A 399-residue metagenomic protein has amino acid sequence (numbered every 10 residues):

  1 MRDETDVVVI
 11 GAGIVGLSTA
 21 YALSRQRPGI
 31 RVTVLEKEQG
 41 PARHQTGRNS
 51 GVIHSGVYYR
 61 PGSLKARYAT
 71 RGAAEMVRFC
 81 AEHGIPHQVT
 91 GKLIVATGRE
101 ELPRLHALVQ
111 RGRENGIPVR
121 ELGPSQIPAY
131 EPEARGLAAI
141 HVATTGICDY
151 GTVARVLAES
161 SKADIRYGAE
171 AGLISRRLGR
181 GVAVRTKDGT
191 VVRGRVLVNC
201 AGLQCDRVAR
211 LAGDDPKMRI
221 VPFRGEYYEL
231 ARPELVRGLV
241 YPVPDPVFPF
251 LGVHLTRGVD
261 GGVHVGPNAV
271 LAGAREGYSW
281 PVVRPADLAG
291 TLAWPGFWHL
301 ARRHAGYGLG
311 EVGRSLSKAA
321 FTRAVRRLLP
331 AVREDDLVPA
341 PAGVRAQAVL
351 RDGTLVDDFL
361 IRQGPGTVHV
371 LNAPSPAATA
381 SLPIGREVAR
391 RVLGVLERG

Functional and structural regions predicted by a protein language model:
R2-V15, T33: Beta1/beta-strand and adjacent pyrophosphate-binding region of the FAD-binding site in flavoprotein oxidoreductases
S18, I174-V283: Flavin-dependent oxidoreductases
S24-G47: Glycine-rich FAD pyrophosphate-binding loop
G51-Q126, G136, G252-H254, G262 (+2 more regions): Dinucleotide-binding Rossmann-like beta1-alpha1 core, especially the glycine-rich loop that anchors the ADP
R60-R71, V95-R104, I140-E159, R166 (+2 more regions): Short beta-strand to alpha-helix junction loop
P86-A96, L108, E121, Q126-S161 (+3 more regions): Helix-loop-beta segment of a Rossmann-like dinucleotide-binding subdomain
I140-V196, Q204, L382-L393: Helical element adjacent to the flavin cofactor pocket in flavoenzyme catalytic cores
F250, L300-G399: C-terminal catalytic lobe of FAD-dependent flavoproteins
